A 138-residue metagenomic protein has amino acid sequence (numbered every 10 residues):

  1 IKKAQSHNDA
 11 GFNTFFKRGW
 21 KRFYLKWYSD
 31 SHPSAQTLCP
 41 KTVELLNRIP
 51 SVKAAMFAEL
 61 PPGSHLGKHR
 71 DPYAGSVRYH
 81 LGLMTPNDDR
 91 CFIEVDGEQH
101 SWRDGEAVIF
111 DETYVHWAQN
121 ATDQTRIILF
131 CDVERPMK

Functional and structural regions predicted by a protein language model:
I1-V77, D88-E98, A121, T125-F130 (+1 more regions): Fe(II)/2-oxoglutarate oxygenase catalytic core
L60, M84-P86, R103, D111-T113 (+1 more regions): A short, compositionally biased micro-patch
H65, V108, T113-W117: Histidine-centered metal-chelating micro-motifs
L81: Basic nucleic-acid-binding interfaces
D96-I109: Short acidic-glycine-tyrosine-enriched beta hairpin
T113, D132-E134: Anionic group-transfer/hydrolysis microenvironments
